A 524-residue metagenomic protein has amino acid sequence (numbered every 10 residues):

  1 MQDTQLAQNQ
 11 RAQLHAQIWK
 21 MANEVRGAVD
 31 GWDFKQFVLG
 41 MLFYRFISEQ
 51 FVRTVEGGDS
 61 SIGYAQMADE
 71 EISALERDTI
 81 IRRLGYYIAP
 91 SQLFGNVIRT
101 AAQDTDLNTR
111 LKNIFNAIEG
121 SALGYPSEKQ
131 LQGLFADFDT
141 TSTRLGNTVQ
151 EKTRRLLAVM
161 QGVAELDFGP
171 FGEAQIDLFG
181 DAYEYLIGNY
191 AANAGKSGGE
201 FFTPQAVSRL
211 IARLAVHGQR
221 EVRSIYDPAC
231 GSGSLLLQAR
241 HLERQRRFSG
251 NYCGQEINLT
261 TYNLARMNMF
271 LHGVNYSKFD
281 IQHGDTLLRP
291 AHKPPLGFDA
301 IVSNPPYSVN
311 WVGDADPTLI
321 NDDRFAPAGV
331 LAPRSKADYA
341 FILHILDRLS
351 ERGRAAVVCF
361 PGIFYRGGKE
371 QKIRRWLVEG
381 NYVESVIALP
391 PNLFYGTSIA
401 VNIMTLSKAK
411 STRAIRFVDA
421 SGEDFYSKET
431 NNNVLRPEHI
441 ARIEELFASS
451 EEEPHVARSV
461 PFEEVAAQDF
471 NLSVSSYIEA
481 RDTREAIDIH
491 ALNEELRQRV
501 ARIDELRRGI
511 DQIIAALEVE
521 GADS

Functional and structural regions predicted by a protein language model:
M1-L210, L214-A215, S277-L288, A388-N392 (+2 more regions): Non-catalytic, mostly N-terminal accessory regions of nucleic-acid modification and defense proteins
D3-Q5, N9, R289, K293-S524: A conserved structural/catalytic subdomain of Rossmann-like adenosyl-cofactor enzymes
V38, F179, V222, S249 (+3 more regions): A structure-centric signal for secondary-structure junctions around beta-strands
R45-G58, Y190, Q219, E243 (+4 more regions): A generic secondary-structure signal for well-formed alpha-helical elements
F94-I98, A265, M404: Hydrophobic alpha-helical packing residues
S197-S303, S308-L319, R324-G329, A340 (+2 more regions): Conserved S-adenosyl-L-methionine
